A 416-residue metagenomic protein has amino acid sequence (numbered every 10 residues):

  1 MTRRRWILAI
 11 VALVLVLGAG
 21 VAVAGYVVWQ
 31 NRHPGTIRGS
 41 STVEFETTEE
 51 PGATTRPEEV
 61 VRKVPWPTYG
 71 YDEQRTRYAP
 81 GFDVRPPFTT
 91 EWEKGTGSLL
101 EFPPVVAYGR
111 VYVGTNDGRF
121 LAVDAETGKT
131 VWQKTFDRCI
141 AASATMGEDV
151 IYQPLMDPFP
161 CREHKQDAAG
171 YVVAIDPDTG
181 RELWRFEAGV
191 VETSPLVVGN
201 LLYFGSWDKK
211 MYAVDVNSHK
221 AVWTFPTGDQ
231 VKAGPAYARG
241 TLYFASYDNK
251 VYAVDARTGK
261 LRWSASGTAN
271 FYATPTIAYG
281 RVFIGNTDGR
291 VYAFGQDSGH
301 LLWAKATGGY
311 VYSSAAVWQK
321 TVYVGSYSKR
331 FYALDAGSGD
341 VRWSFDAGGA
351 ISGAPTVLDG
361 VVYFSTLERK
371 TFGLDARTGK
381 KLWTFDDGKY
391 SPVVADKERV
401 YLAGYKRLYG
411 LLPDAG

Functional and structural regions predicted by a protein language model:
M1-L17: N-terminal Sec-pathway targeting helices
G18-V28, S41-V43, D72-Q74, F82 (+1 more regions): Short, C-terminally biased terminal segments at protein or domain edges
G25-N31, V60-Y71, G97-R119, R138-V172 (+9 more regions): Repeat-blade elements of multi-bladed beta-propeller folds
V28-G52: Ser/Thr/Pro/Gly-rich low-complexity linker/stalk segments immediately outside membranes or between
A53-T90: Blade/loop signatures of beta-propeller domains
E91, K129-W132, R181-W184, K220-W223 (+4 more regions): A structural motif specific to WD40 beta-propellers
E93-G95: Short amphipathic
D124-G128, D176-T179, D215-H219, D255-G259 (+4 more regions): Short loop/turn segments that connect beta-strands within beta-propeller blades
